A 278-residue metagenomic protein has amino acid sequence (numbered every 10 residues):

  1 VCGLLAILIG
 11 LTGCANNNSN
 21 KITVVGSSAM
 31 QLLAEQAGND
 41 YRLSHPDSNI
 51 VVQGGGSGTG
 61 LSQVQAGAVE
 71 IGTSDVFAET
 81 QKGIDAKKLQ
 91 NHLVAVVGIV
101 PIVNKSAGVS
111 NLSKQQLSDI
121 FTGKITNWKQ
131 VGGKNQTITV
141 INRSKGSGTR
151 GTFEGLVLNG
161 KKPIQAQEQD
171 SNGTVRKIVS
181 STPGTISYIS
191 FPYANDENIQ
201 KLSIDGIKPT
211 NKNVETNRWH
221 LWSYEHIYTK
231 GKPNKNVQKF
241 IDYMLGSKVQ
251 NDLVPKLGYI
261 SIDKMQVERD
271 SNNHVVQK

Functional and structural regions predicted by a protein language model:
V1-A6: Sec-dependent N-terminal signal peptides
I9-G13: C-terminal motif of bacterial Sec signal peptides marking the signal peptidase cleavage site
C14-G58, S62-A66, E70-K278: Exported/periplasmic ABC-transporter solute-binding proteins
